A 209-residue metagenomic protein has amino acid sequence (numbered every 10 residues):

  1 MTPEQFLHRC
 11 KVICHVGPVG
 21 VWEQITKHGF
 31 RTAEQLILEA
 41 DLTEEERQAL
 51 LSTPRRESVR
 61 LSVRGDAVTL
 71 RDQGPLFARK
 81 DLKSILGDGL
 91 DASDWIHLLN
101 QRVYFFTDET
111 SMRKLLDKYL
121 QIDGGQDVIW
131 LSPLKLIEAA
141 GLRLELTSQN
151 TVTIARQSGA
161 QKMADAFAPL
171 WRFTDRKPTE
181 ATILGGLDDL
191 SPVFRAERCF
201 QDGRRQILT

Functional and structural regions predicted by a protein language model:
M1-R55: Gly/serine-rich nucleotide phosphate-binding loop at the start of the catalytic core of nucleotide/ADP-ribose-handling
T2-H8, E44-V103, T107-T209: Conserved NAD+-utilizing ADP-ribose enzyme module
